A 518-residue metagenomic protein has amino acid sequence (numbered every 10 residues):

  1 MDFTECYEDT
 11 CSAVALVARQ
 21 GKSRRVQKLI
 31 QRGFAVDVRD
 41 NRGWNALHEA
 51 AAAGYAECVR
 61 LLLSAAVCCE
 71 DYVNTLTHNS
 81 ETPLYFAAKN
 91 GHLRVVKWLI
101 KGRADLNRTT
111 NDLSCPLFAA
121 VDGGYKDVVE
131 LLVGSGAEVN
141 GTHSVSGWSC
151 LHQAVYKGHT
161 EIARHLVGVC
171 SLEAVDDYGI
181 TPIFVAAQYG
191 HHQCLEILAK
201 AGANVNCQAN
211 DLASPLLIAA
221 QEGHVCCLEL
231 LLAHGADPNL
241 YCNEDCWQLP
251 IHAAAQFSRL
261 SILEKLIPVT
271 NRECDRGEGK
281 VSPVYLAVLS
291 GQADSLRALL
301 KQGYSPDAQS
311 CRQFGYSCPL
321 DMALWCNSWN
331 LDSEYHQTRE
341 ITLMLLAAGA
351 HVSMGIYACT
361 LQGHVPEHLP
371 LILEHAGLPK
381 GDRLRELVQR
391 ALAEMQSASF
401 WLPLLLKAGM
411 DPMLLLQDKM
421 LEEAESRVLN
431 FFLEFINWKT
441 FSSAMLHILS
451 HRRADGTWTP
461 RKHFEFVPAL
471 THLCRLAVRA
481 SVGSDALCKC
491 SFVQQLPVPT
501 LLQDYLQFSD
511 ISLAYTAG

Functional and structural regions predicted by a protein language model:
M1-E49, Y55: N-terminal segments that cap or nucleate solenoid repeat domains
F3, V36, C69-V73, L106 (+9 more regions): Ankyrin-repeat inter-repeat connecting loop/turn
Y7, D40, L76-T77, T110 (+7 more regions): Ankyrin repeat boundary/linker residues
T10, G43, S80, L113 (+6 more regions): Start-of-repeat signature of ankyrin repeats
L331-D332, L343, A348, C359-G518: Cullin-RING E3 adaptor/co-adaptor recruitment helices
